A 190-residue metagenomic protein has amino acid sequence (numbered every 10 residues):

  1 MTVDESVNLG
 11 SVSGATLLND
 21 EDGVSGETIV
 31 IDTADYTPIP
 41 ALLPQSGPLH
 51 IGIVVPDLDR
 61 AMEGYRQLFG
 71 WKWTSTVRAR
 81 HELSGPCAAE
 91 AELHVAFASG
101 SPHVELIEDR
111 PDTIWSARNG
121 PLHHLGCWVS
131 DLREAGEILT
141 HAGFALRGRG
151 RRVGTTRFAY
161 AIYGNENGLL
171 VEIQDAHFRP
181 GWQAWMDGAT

Functional and structural regions predicted by a protein language model:
T2-A41, F97, E137-T190: Vicinal oxygen chelate
I29-Y36, Y65, V104-R110: Short, composition-biased local secondary-structure segments
A41-Q45, A117-N119: Short, flexible turn/loop "capping" segments at secondary-structure junctions
L43-S46, V54-S101, E134-R157, A161 (+2 more regions): Core segments of cupin and vicinal oxygen chelate
L49-V55, S101-H103, N119-R133, N167-L170: Short coil/turn motifs at helix boundaries and re-entrant loops, enriched in small/polar and proline residues
A79, D109-P111, S130: Histidine- and/or cysteine-centered catalytic micro-motif in compact active-site loops
H94-G120: Helix-adjacent hinge/juxtasegments
